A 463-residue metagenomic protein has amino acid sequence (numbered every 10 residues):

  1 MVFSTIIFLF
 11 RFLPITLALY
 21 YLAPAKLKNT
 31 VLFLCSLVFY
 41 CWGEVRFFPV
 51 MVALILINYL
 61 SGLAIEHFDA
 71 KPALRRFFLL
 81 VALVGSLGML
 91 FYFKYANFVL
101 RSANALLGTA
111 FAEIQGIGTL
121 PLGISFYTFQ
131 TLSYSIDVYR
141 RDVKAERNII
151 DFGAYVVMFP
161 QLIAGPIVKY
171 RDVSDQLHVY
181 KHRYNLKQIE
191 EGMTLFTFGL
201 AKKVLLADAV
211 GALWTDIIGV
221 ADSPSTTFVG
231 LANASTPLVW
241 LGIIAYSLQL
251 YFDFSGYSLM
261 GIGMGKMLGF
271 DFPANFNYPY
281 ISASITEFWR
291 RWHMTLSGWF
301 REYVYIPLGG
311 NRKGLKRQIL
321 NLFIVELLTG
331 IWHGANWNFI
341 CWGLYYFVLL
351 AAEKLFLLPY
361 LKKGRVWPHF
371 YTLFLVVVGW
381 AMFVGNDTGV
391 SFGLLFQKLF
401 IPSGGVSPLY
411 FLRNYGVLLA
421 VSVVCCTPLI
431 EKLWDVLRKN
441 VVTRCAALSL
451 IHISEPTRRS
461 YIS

Functional and structural regions predicted by a protein language model:
M1-S454, R458-S463: Membrane-embedded transmembrane alpha-helical bundles that form the catalytic cores of multi-pass lipid-modifying
